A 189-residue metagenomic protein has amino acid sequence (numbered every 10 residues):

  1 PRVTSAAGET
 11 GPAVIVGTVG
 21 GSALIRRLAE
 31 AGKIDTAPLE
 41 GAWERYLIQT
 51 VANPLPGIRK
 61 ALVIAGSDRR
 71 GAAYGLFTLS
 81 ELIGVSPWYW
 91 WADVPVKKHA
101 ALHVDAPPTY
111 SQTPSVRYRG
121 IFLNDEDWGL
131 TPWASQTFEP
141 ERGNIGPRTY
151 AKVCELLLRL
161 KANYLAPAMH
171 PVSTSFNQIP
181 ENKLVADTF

Functional and structural regions predicted by a protein language model:
P1-T113: Contiguous, structured surface segment used for ligand recognition
A6-T10, G20-R26, T113-F189: Aromatic-lined carbohydrate-binding surfaces of glycoside hydrolases
